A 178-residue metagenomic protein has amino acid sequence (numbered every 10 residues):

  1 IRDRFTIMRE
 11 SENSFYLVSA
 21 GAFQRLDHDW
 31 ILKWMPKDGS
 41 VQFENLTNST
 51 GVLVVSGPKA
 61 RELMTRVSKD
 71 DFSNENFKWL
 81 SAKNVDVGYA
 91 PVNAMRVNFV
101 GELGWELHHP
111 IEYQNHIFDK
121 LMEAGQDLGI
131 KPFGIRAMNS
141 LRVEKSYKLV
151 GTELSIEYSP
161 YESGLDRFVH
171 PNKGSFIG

Functional and structural regions predicted by a protein language model:
I1-R2: Acidic, proline/glycine-enriched N-terminal capping motif
F5: Hydrophobic/aromatic beta-strand elements that line small-molecule binding cavities or substrate pockets in beta-rich
M8-I177: Conserved, structured C-terminal
